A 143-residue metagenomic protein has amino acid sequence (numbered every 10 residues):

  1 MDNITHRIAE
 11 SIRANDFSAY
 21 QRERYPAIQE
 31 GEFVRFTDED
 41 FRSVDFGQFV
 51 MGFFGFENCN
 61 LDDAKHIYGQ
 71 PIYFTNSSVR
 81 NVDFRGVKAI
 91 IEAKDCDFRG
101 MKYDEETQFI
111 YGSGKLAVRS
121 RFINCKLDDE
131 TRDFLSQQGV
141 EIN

Functional and structural regions predicted by a protein language model:
I4-N143: Tandem repeat scaffolds
